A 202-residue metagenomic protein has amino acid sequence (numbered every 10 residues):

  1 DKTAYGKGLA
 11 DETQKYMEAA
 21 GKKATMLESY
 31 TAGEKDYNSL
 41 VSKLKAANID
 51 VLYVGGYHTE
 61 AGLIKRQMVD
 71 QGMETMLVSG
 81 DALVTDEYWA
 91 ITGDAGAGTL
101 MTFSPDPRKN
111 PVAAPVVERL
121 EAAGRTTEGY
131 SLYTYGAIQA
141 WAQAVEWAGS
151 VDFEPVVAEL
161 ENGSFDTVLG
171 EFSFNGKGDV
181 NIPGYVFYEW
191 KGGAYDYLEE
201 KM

Functional and structural regions predicted by a protein language model:
D1-M202: Extracytosolic ligand-binding ectodomains
